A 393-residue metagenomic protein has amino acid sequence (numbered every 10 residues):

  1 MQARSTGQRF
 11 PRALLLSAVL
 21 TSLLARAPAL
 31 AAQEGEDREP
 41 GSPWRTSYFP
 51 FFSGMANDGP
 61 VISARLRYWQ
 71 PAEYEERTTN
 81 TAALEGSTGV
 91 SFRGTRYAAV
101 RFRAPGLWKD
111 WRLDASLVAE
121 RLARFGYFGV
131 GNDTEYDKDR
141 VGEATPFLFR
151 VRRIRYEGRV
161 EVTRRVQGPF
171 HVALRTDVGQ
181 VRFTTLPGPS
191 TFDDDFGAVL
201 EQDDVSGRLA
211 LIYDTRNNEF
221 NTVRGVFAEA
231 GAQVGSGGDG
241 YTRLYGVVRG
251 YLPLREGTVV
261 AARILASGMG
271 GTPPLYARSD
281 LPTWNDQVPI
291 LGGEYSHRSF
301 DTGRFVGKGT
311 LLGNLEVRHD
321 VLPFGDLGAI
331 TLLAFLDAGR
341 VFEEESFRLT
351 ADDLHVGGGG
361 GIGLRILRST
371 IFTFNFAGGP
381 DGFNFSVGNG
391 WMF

Functional and structural regions predicted by a protein language model:
Q2-L15: Bacterial N-terminal signal peptides that target proteins for export
R26-A27: N-terminal signal peptide c-region/cleavage motif recognized by signal peptidases
A31-S116, A123-F125, H171-R175, F183-S190 (+6 more regions): Outer-membrane beta-barrel initiation region
E34-S42, Y48-P50, A99, F196-L200 (+2 more regions): C-terminal outer-membrane beta-barrel translocator/porin domains of Gram-negative envelope proteins and their
P50-G54, L84-V90, A115-A123, F128-T134 (+8 more regions): Transmembrane beta-barrel strands of outer-membrane/channel proteins
Y97, P105, D110-Y156, R263-E294 (+3 more regions): Outer-membrane beta-barrel translocator/channel fold
E120, V130-D137, G179, P189-G197 (+4 more regions): Flexible, surface-exposed loop regions and adjacent strand-edge segments of Gram-negative outer-membrane beta-barrel
L211, T258, I264, G268-G270 (+3 more regions): Predominantly the C-terminal beta-signal and adjacent terminal strand-loop region of outer-membrane beta-barrel
